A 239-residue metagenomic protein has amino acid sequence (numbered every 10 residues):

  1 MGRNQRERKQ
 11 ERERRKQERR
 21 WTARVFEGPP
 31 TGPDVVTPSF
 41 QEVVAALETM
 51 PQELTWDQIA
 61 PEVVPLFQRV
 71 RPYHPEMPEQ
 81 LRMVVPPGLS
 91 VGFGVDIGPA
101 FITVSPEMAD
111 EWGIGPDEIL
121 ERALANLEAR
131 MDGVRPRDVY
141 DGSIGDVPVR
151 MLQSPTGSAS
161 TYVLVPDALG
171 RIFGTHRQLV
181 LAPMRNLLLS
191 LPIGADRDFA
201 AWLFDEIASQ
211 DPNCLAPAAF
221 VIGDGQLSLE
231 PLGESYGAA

Functional and structural regions predicted by a protein language model:
M1-T22: Short Lys/Arg-rich cationic patches that frequently serve as NLS/NoLS or arginine-rich RNA/DNA-binding motifs
E18-G157: Charged, alpha-helical interface segments at or near domain boundaries
L81-V85, A168-T175: Short, surface-exposed loop and linker segments with low hydrophobicity and enrichment for Pro/Ser/Thr
G115-I119, S160-T161, A195, F199: Short amphipathic alpha-helical segments
A123, L127, M131, A168-F173 (+1 more regions): Hydrophobic, Leu/Ile/Phe/Ala-enriched alpha-helical segments that form helix-helix packing faces
I144-R150, L181-L189: Short glycine-rich, basic-tinged beta-strand/loop micro-motifs
G157-R171: Short amphipathic alpha-helix segments
G174-L179, N186-A239: C-terminal structured domains
